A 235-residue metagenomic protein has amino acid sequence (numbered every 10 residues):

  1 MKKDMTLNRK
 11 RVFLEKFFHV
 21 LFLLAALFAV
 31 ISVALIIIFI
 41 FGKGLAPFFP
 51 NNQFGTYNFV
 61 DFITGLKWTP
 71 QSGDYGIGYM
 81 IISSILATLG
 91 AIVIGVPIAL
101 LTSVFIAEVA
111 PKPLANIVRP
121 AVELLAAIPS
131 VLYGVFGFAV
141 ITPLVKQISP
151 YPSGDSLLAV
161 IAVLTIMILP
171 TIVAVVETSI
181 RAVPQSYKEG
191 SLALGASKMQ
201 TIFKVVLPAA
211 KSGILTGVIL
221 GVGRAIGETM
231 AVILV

Functional and structural regions predicted by a protein language model:
M5-K16, G42-A91, P111-K112: Periplasmic/extracellular loop-to-transmembrane helix junction in inner-membrane transport proteins
K10, A91-V122, P143: Transmembrane-helix boundary motif in ABC transporter permease subunits
V12-F39: N-terminal signal-anchor/first transmembrane alpha helix
I31, S84, T88, I92-L100 (+5 more regions): Hydrophobic positions within alpha-helical transmembrane segments of bacterial inner-membrane proteins
M80, S84, P120-E123, A127 (+2 more regions): Residue-level signal for discrete positions within transmembrane alpha-helices of multi-pass small-molecule
E123-I168: Generic hydrophobic transmembrane alpha-helix motif, especially the helices
P129, L194-G195, P208: Glycine/proline-centered hinge or cleavage motifs at structural transition points of membrane proteins
V175-V176, K198-L234: Transmembrane alpha-helices
